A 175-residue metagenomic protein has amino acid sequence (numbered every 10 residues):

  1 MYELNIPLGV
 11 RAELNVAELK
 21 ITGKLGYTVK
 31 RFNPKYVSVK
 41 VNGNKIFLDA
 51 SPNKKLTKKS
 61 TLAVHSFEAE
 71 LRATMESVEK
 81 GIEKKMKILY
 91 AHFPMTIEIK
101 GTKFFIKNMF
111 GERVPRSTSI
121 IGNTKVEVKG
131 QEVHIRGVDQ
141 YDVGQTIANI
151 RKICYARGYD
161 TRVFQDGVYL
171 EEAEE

Functional and structural regions predicted by a protein language model:
M1-E175: Ribosome-associated RNA-binding proteins
